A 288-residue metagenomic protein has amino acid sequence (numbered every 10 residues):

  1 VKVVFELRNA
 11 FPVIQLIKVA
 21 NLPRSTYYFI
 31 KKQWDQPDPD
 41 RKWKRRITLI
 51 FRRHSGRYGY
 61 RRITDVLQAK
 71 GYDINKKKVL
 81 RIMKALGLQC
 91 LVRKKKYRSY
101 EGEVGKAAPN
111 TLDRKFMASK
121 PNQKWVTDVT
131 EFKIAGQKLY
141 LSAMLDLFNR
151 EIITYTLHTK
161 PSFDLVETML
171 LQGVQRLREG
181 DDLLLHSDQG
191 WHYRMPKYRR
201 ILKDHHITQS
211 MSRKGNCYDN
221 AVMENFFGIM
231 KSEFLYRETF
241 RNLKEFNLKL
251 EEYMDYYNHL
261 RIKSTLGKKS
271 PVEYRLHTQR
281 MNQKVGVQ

Functional and structural regions predicted by a protein language model:
V1, R24-K120, N216, S270-M281: Basic, flexible linker segments flanking DNA-binding modules in nucleic acid-interacting mobile-element proteins
V1-Q15, N21, P37-D38, S210 (+1 more regions): Residue-centric detector for conserved, function-critical "anchor" positions in compact interaction modules
I17-A20, Y27, I47, I63 (+15 more regions): Mobile genetic element proteins and their domesticated derivatives, centered on retroelements and DNA transposons
Q36, Y72, M117, I134-A135 (+3 more regions): Conserved, non-catalytic sequence blocks in retroelement Pol enzymes and Pol-derived host proteins
E101-E103, S187-Q189, M195-P196, M211-K231 (+2 more regions): RNase H-like two-metal-ion nuclease catalytic core shared by retroviral integrases and related mobile-element nucleases
R114, A118-I153, T159-F163: An active-site-proximal beta-strand-loop segment
T156-E179: Active-site beta-loop-alpha junctions of metal-dependent nucleic acid enzymes, especially the RNase H-like/DDE
K203-I207, I229-Q288: C-terminal domain-tail junction helix/linker
